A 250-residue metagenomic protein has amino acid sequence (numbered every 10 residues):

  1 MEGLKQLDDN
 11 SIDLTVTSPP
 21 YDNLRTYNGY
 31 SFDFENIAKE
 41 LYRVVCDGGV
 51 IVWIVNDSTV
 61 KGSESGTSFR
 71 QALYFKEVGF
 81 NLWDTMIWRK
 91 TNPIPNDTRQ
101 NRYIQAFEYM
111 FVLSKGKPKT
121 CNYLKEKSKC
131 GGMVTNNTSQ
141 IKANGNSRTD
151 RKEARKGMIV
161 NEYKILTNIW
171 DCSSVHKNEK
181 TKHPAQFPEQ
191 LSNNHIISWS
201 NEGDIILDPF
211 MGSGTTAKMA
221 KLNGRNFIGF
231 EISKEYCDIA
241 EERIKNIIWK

Functional and structural regions predicted by a protein language model:
M1-I239, I244-K245, W249: Core catalytic lobe of class I
